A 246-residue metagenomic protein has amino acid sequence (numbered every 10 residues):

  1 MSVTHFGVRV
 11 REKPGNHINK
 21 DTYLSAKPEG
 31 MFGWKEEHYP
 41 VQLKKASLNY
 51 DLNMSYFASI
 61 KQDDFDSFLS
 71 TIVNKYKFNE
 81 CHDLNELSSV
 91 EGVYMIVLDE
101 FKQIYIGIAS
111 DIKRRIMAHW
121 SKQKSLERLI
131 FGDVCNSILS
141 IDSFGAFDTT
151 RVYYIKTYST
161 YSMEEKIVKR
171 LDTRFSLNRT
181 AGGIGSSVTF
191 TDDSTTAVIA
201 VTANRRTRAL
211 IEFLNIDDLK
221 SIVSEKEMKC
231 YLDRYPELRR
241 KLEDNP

Functional and structural regions predicted by a protein language model:
M1-E91, L98-K102, S110-P246: Boundary/linker segments flanking structured domains
